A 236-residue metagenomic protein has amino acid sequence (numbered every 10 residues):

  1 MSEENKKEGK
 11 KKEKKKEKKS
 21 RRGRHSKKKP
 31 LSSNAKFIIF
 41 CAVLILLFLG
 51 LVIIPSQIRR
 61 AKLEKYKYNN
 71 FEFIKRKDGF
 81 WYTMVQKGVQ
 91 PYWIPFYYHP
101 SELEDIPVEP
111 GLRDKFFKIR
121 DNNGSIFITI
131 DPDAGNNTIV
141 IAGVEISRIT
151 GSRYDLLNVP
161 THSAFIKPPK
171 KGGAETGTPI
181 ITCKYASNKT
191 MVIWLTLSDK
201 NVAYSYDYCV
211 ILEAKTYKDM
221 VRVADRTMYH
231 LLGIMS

Functional and structural regions predicted by a protein language model:
M1, I39, L47, E72 (+2 more regions): Intrinsic disorder/low-structure terminal segments
M1-S33: N-terminal Lys/Arg-rich, disordered targeting/topogenic segments
S2-E3, S26-V43, G124-G135, I139-V140: N-terminal non-globular leader segments, chiefly Sec-dependent signal peptides
K36-S56: Hydrophobic membrane-insertion alpha-helices, especially the h-region of bacterial N-terminal signal peptides
L51, I58, G111-R113: Sparse, context-dependent recognition of short Cys/His-centered cofactor- or disulfide-binding micro-motifs
R59-K77: Alpha-helical transmembrane signal-anchor/signal-peptide segments
K75-S236: Long, folded non-catalytic interaction modules
